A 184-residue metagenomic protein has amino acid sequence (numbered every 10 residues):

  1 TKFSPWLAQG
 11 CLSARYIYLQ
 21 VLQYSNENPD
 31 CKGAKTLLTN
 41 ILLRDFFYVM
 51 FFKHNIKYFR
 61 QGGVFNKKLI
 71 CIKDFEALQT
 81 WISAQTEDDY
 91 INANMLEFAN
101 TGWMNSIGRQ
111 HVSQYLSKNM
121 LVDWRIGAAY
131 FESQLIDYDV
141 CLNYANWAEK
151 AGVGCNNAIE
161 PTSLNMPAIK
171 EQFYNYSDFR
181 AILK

Functional and structural regions predicted by a protein language model:
T1-K184: C-terminal catalytic domain of photolyase/cryptochrome flavoproteins, centering on the FAD-binding pocket
